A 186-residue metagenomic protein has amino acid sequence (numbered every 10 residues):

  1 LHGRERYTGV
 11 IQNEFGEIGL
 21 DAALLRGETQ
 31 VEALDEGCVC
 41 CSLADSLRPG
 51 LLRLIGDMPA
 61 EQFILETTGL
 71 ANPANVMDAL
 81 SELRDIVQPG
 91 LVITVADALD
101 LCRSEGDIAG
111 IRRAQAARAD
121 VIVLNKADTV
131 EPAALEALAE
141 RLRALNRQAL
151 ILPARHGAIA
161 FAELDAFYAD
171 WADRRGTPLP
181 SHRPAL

Functional and structural regions predicted by a protein language model:
L1-S104: Nucleotide-state-sensitive switch-loop elements of NTP-binding domains
T8-G9, F63-I64, V87-D97, Q115-A127 (+1 more regions): Conserved beta-strand/loop subsegment of P-loop NTPase cores
P49, E82, A114, A137-E140: Alpha-helical scaffolding segments of alpha/beta enzyme cores, especially the outer helices of TIM-barrel or partial
D57, R113-A116: A short, aliphatic-rich alpha-helical micro-motif
E66, M77, R113, A139-L142: Short amphipathic alpha-helical segments and helix-helix/interface helices
P73, E105, E131-L135: Alpha-helix N-cap/helix-start motif
D107-I111: Charged helix-capping and loop-helix junction motifs
V121, A127-L186: C-terminal accessory "lid"/substrate-recognition subdomains
